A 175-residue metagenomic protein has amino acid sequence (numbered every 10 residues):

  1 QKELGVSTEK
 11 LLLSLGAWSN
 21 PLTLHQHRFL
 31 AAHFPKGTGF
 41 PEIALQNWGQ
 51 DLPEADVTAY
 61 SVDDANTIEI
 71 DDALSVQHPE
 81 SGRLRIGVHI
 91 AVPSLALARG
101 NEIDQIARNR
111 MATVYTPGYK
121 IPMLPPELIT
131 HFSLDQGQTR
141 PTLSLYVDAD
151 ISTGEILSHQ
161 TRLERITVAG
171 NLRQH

Functional and structural regions predicted by a protein language model:
Q1-H175: Conserved, carboxylate-rich catalytic/transport cores that coordinate ions
